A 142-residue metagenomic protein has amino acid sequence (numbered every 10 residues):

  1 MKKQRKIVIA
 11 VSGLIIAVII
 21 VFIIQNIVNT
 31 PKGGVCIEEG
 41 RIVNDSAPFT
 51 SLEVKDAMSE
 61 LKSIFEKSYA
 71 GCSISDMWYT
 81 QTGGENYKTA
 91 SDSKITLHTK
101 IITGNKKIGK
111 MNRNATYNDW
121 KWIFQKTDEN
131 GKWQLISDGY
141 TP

Functional and structural regions predicted by a protein language model:
Q4-I108, N112-T116: Flexible low-complexity loop/turn motifs enriched in small/helix-breaking residues
Y117-P142: Short beta-strand edge/turn micro-motifs at domain boundaries
